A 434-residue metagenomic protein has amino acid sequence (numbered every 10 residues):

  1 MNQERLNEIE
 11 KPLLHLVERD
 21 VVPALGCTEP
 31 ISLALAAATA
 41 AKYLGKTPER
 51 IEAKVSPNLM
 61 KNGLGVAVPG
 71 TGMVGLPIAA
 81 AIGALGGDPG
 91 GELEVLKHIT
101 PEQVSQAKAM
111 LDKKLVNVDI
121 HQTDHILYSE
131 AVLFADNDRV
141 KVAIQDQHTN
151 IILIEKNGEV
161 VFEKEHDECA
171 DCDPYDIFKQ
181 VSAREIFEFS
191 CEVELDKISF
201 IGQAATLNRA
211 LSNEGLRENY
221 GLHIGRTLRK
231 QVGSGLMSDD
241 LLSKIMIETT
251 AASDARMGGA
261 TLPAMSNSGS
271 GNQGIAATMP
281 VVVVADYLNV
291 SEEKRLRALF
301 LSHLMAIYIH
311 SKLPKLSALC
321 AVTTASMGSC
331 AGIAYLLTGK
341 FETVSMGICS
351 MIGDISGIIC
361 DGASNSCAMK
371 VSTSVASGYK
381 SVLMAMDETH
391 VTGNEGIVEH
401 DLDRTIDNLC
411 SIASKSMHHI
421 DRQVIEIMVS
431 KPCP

Functional and structural regions predicted by a protein language model:
N2-L14, G45-L59, D240-G259, S291-I309 (+1 more regions): Acidic-glycine-rich active-site phosphate/pyrophosphate-binding loop
E4-R5, L25-T28, N58-N62, Q145-T149 (+8 more regions): A structural signal for small-residue-enriched, beta-sheet-centric alpha/beta enzyme cores and oligomeric scaffold folds
L13-P23, N58-V66, A255-S266, A306-L316 (+1 more regions): Glycine/charged-rich beta-loop-alpha catalytic/anionic-binding loops adjacent to active sites
P23-T39, L262-M279, C320-T324: Conserved phosphate/anionic-ligand binding catalytic regions in large, soluble enzymes, centered on
A34-E130: Early transmembrane hairpin of solute transport permeases
A40-Y43, V284-R297, I307-T373, M386-G396: Hydrophobic alpha-helical bundle architecture
T47-I51, G91-L96, N117-D119, K197-I201 (+7 more regions): Flexible, glycine/charged-enriched surface loops at secondary-structure junctions
D112-G259, E426-P434: Signature of multi-pass transmembrane helix bundles
